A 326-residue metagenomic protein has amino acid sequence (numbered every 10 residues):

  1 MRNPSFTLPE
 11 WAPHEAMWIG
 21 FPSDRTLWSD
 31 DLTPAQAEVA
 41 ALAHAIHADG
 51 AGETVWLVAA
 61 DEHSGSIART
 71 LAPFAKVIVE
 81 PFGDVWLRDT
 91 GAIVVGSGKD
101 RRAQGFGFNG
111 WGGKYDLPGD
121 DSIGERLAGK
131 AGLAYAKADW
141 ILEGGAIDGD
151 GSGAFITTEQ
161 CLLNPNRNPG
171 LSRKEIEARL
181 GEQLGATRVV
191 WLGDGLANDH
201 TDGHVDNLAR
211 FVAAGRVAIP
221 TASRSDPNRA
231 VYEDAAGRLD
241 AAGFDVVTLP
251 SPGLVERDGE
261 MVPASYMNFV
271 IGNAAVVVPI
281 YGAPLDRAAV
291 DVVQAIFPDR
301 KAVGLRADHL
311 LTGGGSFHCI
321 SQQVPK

Functional and structural regions predicted by a protein language model:
M1-K326: The feature marks the mature, well-folded catalytic cores of soluble enzymes
